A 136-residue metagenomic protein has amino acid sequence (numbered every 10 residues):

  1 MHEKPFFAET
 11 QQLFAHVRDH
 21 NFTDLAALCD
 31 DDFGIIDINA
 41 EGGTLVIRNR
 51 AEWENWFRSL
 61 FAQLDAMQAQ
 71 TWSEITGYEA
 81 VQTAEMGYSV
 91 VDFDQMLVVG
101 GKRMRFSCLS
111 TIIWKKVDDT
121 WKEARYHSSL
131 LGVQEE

Functional and structural regions predicted by a protein language model:
M1-D31, Q134: Short, low-complexity N-terminal intrinsically disordered segments enriched in polar/charged residues
F22-E85: A solvent-exposed, acidic/Ser-Thr-rich amphipathic alpha-helical stretch
G34, V90-L97: Generic short beta-strand segments
I35-D37, S89, E123: Short hydrophobic/aromatic-rich beta-strand segments that constitute the beta-sheet cores of beta-sandwich/beta-barrel
T71-W72, E85-S89, R105-C108: Residue-level preference for beta-strand/loop junctions
E74-A80, F93-Q95, L109-K115, S128: Hydrophobic/aromatic beta-strand elements that line small-molecule binding cavities or substrate pockets in beta-rich
M96-R105: Short, cysteine-centered beta-strand-loop-beta hairpins and adjacent loop/turn segments enriched in charged/polar
R105-E136: Short beta-strand edge/turn micro-motifs at domain boundaries
